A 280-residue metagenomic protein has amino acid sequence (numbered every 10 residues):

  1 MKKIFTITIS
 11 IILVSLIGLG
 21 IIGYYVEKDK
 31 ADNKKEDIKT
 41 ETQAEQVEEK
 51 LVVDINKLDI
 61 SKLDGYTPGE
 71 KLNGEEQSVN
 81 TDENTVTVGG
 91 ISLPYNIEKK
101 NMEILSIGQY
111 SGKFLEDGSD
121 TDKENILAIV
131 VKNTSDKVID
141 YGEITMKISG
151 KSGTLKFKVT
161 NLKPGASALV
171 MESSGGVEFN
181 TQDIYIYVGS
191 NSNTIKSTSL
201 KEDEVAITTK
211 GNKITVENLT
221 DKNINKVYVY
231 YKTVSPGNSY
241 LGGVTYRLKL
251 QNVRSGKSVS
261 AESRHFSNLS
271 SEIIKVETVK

Functional and structural regions predicted by a protein language model:
M1-L13, Y25: N-terminal Sec-pathway targeting helices
G23-G118: N-terminal, intrinsically disordered, polar/charged segments of Gram-positive cell-envelope systems that serve as
G74, N80-Y95, K99-N101, S173-K213 (+1 more regions): Terminal connector regions
D120-A128, T208-K213: Short, solvent-exposed loop/turn segments enriched in Ser/Thr/Gly
V131-V138, V216-N223: Asparagine-centered strand-capping/turn motif at beta-strand->loop junctions
V138-T145, N225-Y230, G242-V244: Short, hydrophobic/aromatic beta-strand segments
K147-G153, K232-S239: Change "in extracellular beta-sheet-rich domains … of secreted and cell-surface proteins" to "in beta-sheet-rich domains
K151-F179, L241-N268: Intrinsically disordered, low-complexity Pro/Gly/Ser/Thr-rich segments with frequent PxxP/GP/PP motifs and embedded
